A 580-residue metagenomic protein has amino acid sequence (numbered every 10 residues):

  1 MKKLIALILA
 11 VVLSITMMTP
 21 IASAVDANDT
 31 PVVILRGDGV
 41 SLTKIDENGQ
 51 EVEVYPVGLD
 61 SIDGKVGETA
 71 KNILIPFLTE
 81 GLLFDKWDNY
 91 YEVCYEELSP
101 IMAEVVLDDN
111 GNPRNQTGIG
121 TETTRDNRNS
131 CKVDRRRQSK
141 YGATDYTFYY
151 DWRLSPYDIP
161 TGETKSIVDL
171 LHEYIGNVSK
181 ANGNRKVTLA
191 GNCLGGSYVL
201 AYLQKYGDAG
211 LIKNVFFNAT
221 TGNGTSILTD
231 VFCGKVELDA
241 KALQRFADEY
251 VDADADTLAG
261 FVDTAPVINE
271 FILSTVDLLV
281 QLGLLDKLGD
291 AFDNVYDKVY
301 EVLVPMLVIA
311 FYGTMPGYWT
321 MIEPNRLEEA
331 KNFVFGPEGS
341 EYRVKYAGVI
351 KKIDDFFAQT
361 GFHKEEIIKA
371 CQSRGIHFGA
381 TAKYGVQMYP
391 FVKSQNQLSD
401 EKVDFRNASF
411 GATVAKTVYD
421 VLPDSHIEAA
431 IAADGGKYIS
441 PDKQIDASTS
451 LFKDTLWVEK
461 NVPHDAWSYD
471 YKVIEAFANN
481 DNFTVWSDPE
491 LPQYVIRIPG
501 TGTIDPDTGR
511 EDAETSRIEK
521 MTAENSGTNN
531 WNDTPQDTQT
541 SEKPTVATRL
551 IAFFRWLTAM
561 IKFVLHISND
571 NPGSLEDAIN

Functional and structural regions predicted by a protein language model:
M1-L4: Positively charged n-region of N-terminal signal peptides that target proteins for export
I15-S23: C-terminal segment of classical bacterial N-terminal signal peptides
V25-A190, L194-D239, L243-A247, Q387 (+3 more regions): N-terminal non-catalytic accessory region
Y146-P156, N294-Q397: Alpha/beta-hydrolase fold catalytic core
P156, V168-G339: Serine-dependent carboxylesterase/thioesterase catalytic core of lipase-like alpha/beta-hydrolase/SGNH enzymes
S166, L170, Y198-A201, P266 (+5 more regions): Extracytoplasmic/secreted proteins, especially bacterial periplasmic and envelope-associated proteins
H172, S179, A247, V276 (+5 more regions): Residue-level detector of alpha-helical secondary structure
P506-L550, F554-M560, V564, P572-L575: Ser/Thr/Gly/Pro-rich low-complexity, disordered linker/stalk segments of secreted and cell-surface proteins
